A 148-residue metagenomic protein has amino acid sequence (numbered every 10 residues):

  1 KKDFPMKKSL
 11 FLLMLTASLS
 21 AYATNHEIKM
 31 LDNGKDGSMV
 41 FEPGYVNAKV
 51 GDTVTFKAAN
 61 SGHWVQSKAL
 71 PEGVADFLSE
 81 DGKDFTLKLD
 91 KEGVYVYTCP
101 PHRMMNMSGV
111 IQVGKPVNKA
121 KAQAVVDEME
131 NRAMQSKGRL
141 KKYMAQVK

Functional and structural regions predicted by a protein language model:
K1-P5: Short, Lys/Arg-enriched N-terminal segments with co-localized hydrophobic residues within the first ~10-30 amino acids
K7-L13: Sec-dependent signal peptide recognition, specifically the positively charged N-region followed immediately by
L13-M14, M144: Short, low-complexity polar/charged micro-motifs in intrinsically disordered terminal tails
Y22-K148: Extracytoplasmic copper-binding redox domains, predominantly the cupredoxin/blue-copper superfamily
